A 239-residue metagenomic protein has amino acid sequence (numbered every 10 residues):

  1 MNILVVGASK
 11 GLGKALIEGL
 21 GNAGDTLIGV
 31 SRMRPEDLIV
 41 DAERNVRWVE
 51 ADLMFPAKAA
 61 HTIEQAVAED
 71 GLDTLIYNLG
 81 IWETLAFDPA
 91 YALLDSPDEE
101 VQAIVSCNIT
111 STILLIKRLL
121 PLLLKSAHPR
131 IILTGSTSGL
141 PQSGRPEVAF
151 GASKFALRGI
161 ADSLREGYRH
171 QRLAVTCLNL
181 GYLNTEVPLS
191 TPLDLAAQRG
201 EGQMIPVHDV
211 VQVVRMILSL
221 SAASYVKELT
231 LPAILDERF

Functional and structural regions predicted by a protein language model:
S9, I17: N-terminal Rossmann NAD(P)H-binding glycine-rich loop of SDR-like oxidoreductase domains
A42-A57: Rossmann-fold cofactor-recognition segment
A68, S106-A127, E166: Amphipathic alpha-helical dimer-interface segment in Rossmann-like NAD(P)H-dependent oxidoreductases
G71-D73, F87, L123-S136, H170-A174: Active-site loop of short-chain dehydrogenase/reductase
I81-Q102, P146: Conserved mid-core segment of classical short-chain dehydrogenase/reductases
L94-I113, L157: Catalytic Tyr-X3-Lys loop
D95-D98, R130-A156, A161-D162, E166-R169: Catalytic loop of short-chain dehydrogenase/reductase
C177, A197-F239: C-terminal helical subdomain
